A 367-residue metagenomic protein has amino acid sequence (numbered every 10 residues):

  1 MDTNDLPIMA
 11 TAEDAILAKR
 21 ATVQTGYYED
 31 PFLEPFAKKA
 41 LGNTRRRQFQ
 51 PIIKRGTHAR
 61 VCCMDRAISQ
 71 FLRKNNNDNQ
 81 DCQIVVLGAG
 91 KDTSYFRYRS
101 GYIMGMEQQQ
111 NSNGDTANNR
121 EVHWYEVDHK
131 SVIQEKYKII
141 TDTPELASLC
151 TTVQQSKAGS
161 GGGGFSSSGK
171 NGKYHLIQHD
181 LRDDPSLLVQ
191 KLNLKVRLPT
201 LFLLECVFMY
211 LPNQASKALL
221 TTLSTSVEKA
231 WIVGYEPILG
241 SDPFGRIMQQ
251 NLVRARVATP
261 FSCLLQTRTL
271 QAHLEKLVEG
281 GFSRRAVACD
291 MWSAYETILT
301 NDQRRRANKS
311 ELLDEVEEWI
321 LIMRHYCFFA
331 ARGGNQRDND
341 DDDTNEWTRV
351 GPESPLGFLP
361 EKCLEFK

Functional and structural regions predicted by a protein language model:
M1-I177, K191-L192, V196-R197, R324-C327 (+2 more regions): Rossmann-like AdoMet
R60, K136, A215-L219, E236-P237 (+2 more regions): Alpha-helical interaction elements in eukaryotic regulators
I84-L87, E126, L203, W231-Y235 (+1 more regions): A structural signal for short, well-ordered beta-strand segments and their strand-loop junctions that often border
H179-D184: Conserved SAM/SAH-binding loop
P185-V189, Y210-E228: A short, conserved alpha-helix within the catalytic core of class I
P199-Q214: A short SAM/SAH-binding and catalytic strip from SAM-dependent methyltransferases
S224-S241: Conserved beta-strand signature within the Rossmann-like core of class I S-adenosyl-L-methionine
F244-K367: Rossmann-like AdoMet/SAM-dependent catalytic core
